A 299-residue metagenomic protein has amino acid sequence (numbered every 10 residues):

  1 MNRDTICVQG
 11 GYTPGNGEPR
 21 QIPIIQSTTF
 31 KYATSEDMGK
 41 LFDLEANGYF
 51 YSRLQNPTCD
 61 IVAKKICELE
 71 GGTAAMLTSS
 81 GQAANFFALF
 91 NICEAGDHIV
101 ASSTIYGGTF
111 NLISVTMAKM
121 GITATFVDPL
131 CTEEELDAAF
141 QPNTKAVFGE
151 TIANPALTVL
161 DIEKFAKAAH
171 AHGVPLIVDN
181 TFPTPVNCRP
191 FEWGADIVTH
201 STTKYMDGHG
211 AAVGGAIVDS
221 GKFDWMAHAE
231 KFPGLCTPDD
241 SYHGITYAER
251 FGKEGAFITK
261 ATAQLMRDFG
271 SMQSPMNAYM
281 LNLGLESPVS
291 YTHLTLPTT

Functional and structural regions predicted by a protein language model:
M1-N56, K64: N-terminal "arm"/small-domain region of PLP-dependent enzymes with the aminotransferase-like
T34-F86, G108-T116: Conserved N-terminal alpha-helix of the aminotransferase class I/II PLP-enzyme fold
N91-T109, D128: Conserved PLP-anchoring active-site segment centered on the Schiff-base-forming lysine
N111-K164: PLP-dependent aminotransferase-class I/II
I152-P175, P183-R189: Active-site core of PLP-dependent enzymes with the aminotransferase class I/II
A195-F257, S271-M280: Active-site PLP attachment segment
P275-Y291: Amphipathic alpha-helix from the class-I
T292-T298: Conserved small/polar residues in nucleotide/adenosyl-binding loops
